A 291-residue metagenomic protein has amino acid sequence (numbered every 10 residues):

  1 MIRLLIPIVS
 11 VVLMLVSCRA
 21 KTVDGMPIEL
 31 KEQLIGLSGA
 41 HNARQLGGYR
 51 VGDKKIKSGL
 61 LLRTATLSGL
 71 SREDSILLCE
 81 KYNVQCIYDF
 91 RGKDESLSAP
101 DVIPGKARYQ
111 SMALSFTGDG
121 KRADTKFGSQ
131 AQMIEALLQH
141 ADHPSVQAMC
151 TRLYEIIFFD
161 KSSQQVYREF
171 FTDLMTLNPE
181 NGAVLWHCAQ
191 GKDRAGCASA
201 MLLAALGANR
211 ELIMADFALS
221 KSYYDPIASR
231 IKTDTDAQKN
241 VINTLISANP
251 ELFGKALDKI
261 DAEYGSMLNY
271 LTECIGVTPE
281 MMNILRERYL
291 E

Functional and structural regions predicted by a protein language model:
M1-L4: Positively charged n-region of N-terminal signal peptides that target proteins for export
I6-M14: Bacterial N-terminal signal peptides
C18-L185, C197-E291: Cys-dependent protein tyrosine phosphatase-like superfamily
Q190, R194-A195: Ser/Thr-glycine-rich phosphate-binding loops at phosphate-binding pockets of nucleotides, nucleotide cofactors
